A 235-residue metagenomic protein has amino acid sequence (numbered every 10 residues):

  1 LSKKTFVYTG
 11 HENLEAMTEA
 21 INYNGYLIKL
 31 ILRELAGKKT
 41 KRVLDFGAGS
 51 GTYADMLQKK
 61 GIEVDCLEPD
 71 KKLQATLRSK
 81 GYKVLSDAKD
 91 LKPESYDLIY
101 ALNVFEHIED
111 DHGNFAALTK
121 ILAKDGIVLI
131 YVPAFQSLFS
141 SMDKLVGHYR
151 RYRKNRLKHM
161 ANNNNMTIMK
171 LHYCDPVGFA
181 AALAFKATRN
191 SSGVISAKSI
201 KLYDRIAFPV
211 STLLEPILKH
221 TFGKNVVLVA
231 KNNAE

Functional and structural regions predicted by a protein language model:
L1-E94, L98-L102, H112-F115, H220-V226 (+1 more regions): Conserved N-terminal segment of class I S-adenosyl-L-methionine
S2-K3, Y173, G178-E235: A C-terminal cap/extension of S-adenosyl-L-methionine-dependent methyltransferases that defines the acceptor-substrate
L14, V128-R150, K154-M160: Short, glycine-/aromatic-enriched active-site segment of Class I SAM-dependent methyltransferases
L73, Q136-L138, V177: Feature marks short, surface-exposed loop/turn motifs that line or immediately flank catalytic pockets and channel
L102-F105, Y131: Residues lining the SAM
H112-I127: A short glycine-rich, Lys/Arg-flanked "PGG" loop and its adjoining helix->strand segment in the class I
K158-C174: A SAM-dependent methyltransferase catalytic signature shared across enzymes that methylate proteins
